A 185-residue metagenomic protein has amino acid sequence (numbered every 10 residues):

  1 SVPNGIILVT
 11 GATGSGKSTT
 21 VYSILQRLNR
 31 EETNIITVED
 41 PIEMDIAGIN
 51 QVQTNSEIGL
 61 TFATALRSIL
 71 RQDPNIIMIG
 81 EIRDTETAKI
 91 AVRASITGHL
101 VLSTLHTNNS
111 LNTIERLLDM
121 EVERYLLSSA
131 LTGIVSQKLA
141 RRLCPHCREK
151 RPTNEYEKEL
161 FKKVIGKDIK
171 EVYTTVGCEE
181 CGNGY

Functional and structural regions predicted by a protein language model:
S1-Y185: Short, flexible helix-loop junctions that flank or precede catalytic/ligand sites
